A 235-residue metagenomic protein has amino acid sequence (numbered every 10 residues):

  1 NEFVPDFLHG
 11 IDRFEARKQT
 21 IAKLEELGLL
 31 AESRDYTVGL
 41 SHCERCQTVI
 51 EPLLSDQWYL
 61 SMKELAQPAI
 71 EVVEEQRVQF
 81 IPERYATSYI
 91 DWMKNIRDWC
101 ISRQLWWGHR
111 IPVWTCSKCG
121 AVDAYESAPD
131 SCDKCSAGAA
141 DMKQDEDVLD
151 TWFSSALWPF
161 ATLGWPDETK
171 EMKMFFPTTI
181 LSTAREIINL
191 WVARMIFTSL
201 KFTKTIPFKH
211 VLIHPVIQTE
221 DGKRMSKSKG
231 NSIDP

Functional and structural regions predicted by a protein language model:
N1-K118, I187, W191, K223 (+1 more regions): Residue patterns forming the tRNA-binding/recognition surfaces of aminoacyl-tRNA synthetases and related DALR
A16, E75-V78, D91-W92, I96-D98 (+1 more regions): Conserved active-site neighborhood of enzyme catalytic/cofactor-binding cores
